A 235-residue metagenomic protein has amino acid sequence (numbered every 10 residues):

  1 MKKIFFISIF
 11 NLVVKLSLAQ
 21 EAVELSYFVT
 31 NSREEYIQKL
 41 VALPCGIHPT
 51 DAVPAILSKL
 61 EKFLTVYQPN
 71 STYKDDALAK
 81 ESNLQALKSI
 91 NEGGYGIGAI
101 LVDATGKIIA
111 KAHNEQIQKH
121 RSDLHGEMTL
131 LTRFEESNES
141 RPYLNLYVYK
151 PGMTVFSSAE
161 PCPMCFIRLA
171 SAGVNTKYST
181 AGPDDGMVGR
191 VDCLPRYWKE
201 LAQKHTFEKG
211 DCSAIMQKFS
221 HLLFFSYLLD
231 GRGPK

Functional and structural regions predicted by a protein language model:
I4-V13: Sec-dependent N-terminal signal peptides
K15-A19: Sec/Tat signal peptide C-region and signal peptidase I cleavage site
Q20-K88, P161, I167-K235: Zinc-dependent deaminase
I97-D103: Short beta-strand scaffold segments in enzyme catalytic cores
D103-I109: Short, glycine-anchored, charge-dense loop/turn motifs used at functional sites
I109-I117, H205-E208: Short beta->alpha transition motifs characteristic of CBS
E115-T132: A short, polar/charged loop-to-alpha-helix boundary motif
L130-A159: Mobile, glycine- and charge-enriched loop segments and immediately flanking short secondary-structure elements within
